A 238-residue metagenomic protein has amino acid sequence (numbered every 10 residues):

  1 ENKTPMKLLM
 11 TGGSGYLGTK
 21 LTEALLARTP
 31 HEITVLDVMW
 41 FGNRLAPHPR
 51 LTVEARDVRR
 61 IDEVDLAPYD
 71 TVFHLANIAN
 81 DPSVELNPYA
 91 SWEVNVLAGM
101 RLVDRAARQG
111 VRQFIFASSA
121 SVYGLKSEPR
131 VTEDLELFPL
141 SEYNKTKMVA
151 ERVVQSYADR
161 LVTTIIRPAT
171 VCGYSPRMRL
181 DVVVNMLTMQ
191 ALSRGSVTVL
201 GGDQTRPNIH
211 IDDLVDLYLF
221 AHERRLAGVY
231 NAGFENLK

Functional and structural regions predicted by a protein language model:
L8-R28: N-terminal Rossmann NAD(P)H-binding glycine-rich loop of SDR-like oxidoreductase domains
T11, V171-S175, V199-T205, Y230-K238: Glycine-rich Rossmann NAD(P)(H)-binding loop
V58-V94: NAD(P)H-binding glycine-rich loop region in Rossmannoid oxidoreductase-like domains and their noncatalytic homologs
L86, A90-R101, L137, S141 (+1 more regions): Glycine-rich NAD(P)-binding loop of the Rossmann-fold in SDR/ketoreductase-type enzymes
M100-E142: Conserved Rossmann-fold NAD(P)-dependent oxidoreductase catalytic core, especially the SDR/UDP-sugar
L125, F138-R167, L192: Active-site Tyr-X1-5-Lys
N185-V197, T205-N231: Alpha-helical substrate-binding/gating segment
